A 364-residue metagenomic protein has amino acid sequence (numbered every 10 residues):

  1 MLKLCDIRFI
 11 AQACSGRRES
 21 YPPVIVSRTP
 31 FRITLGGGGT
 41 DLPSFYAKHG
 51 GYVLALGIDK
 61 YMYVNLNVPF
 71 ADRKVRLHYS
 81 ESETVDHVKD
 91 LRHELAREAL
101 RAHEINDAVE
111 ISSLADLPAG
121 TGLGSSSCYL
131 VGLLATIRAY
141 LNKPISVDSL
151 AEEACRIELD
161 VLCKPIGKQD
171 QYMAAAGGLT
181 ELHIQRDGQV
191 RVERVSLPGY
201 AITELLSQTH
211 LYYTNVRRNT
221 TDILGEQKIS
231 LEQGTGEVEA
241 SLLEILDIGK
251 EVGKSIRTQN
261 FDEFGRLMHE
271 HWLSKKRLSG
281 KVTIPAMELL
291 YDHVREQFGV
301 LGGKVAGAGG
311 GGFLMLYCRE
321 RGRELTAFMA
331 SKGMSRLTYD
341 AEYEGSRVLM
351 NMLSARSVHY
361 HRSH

Functional and structural regions predicted by a protein language model:
M1-D6, A11-G36, D41-S44, A55 (+7 more regions): C-terminal nucleotide
Y46-K48, G124-S125, P165-I166: Short glycine/proline-enriched turns and hinge-like loops at secondary-structure junctions
Y52: Conserved, well-ordered active-site substructure
A108-E110: A short coil-to-beta-strand element that immediately follows conserved catalytic motifs
A119-T121: Helix-loop-helix module between adjacent transmembrane segments
L123-K143, V147, A175-G178: DPxDG-like acidic metal-binding loop motif
G311-G312: Glycine-rich active-site/cofactor-binding loop and its immediate structural neighborhood
